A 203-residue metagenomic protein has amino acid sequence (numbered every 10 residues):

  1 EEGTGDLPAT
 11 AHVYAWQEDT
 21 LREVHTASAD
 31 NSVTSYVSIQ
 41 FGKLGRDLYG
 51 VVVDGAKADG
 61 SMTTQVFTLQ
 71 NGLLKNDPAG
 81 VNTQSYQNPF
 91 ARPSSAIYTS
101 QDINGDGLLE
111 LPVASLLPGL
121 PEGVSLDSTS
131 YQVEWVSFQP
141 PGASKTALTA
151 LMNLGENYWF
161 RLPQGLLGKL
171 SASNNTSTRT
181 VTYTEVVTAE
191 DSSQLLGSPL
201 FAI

Functional and structural regions predicted by a protein language model:
E1-E2, K43-G55, I103-S115: Acidic/hydrophobic-patterned starts of short beta strands in beta-sheet-rich repeat architectures
G5-Y14, A58-N71, L117-Q139: Structural motif
L21, D30-G45, L74, A150-Y158 (+1 more regions): Extended non-catalytic domains of envelope/secretory-pathway proteins
E23-A29, N76-Q84, T146-L151: Beta-propeller fold detector
A27-I39, T83-Y98: Repeat-based blade/solenoid architectures
T34-V37, L44-G72, P163, L167: Loop/turn-rich, solvent-exposed surfaces of beta-rich toroidal or solenoidal domains
V133-F160: Surface-exposed beta-loop interaction hotspot
F160-I203: Secretory pathway targeting signatures of secreted, lumenal, and periplasmic proteins
